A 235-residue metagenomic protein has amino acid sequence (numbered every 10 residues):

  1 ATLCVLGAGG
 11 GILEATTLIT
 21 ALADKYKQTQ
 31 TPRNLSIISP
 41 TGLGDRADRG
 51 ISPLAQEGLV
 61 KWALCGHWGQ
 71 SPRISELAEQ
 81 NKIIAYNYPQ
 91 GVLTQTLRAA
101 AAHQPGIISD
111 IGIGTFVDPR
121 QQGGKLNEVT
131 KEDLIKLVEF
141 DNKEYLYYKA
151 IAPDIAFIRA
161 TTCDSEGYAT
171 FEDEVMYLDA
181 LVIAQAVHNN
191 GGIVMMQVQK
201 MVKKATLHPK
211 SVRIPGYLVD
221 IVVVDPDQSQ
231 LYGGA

Functional and structural regions predicted by a protein language model:
A1-A235: Conserved alpha/beta enzyme-core scaffold
